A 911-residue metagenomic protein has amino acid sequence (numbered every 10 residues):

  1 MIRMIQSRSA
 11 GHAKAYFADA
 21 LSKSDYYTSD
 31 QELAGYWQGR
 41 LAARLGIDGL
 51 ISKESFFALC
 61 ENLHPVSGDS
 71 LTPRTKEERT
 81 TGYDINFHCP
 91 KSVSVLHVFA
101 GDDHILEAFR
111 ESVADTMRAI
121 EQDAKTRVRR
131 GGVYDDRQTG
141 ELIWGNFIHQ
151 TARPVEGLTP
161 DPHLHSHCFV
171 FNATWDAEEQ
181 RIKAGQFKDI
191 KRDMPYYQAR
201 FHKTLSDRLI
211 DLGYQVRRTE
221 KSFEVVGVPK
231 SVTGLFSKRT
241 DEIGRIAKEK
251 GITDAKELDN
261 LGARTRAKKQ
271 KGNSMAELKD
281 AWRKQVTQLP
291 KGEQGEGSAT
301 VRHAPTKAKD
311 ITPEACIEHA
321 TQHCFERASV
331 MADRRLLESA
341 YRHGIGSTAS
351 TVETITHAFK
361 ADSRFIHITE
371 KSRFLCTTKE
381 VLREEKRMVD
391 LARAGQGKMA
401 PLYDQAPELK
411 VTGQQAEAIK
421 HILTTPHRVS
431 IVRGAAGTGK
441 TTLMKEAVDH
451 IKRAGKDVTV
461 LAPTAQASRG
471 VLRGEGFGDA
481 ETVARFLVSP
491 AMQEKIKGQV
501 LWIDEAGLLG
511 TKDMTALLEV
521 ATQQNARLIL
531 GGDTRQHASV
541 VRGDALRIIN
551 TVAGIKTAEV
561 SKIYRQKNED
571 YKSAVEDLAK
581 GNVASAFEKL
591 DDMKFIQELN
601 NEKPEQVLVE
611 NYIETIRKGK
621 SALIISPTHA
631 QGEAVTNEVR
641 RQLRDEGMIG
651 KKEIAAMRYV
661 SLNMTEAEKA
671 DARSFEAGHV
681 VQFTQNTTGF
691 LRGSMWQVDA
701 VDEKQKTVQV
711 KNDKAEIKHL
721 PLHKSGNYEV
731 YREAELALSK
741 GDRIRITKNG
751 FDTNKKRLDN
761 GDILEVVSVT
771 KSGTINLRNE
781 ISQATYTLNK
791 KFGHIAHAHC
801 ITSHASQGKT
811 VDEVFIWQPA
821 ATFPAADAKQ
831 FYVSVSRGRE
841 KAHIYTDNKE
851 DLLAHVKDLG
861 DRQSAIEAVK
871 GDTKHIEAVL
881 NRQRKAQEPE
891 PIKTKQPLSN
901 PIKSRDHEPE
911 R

Functional and structural regions predicted by a protein language model:
M1-E318, C324-F325, A332-Y341, T356-H357 (+1 more regions): Intrinsically disordered, flexible peripheral segments
C168-V170, I746, K809-A820: A short beta-strand element within the Helicase C-terminal
L336, R428-D591, E610, D645-E646: ASCE P-loop NTPase helicase motor core
E338-D404: Interdomain "pre-motor" coupling segment immediately N-terminal to P-loop NTPase/helicase cores
R387, Q396, A400-Y403, E417-A418 (+6 more regions): Conserved helicase motor core of P-loop NTPases
L409-P426: N-terminal pre-P-loop "Q-motif" helix
T425-S430, K620: Pre-Walker A (Motif I) flank of P-loop NTPase domains
V583-D591, V766, A798, E813 (+1 more regions): Helicase C-terminal subdomain and adjacent C-terminal extension
